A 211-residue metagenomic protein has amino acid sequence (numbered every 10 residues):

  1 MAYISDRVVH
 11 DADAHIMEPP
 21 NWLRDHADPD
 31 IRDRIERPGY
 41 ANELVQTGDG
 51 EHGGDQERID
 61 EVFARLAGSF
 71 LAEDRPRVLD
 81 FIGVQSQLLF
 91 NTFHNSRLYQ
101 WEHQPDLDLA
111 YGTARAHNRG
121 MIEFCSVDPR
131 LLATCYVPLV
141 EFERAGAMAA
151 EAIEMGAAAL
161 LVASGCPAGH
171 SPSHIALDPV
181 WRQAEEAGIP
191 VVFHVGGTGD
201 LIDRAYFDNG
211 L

Functional and structural regions predicted by a protein language model:
M1-L211: Helix-coil boundary/capping segments in enzymes
